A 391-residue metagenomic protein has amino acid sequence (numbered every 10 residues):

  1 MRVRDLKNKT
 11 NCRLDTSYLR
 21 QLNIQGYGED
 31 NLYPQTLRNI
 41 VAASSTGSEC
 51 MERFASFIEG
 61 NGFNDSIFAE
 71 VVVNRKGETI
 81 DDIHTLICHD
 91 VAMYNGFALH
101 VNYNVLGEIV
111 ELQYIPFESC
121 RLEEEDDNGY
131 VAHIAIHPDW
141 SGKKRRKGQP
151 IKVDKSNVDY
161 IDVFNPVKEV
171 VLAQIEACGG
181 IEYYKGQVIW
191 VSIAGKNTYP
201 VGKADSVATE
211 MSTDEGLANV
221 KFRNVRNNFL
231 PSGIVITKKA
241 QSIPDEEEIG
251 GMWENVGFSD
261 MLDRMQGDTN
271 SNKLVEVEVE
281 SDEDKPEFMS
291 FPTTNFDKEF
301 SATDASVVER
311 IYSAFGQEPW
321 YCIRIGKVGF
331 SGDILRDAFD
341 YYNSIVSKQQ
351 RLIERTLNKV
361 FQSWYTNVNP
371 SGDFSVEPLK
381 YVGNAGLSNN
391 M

Functional and structural regions predicted by a protein language model:
R2-T46, S56, G62, E70-V279 (+1 more regions): Structured, contiguous alpha/beta core segments that scaffold functional sites
E49-C50, N64: Positively charged
A92, P200, N228, E254-F258 (+4 more regions): Active-site-proximal structural scaffolding
D126-G129, T293, N358: General N-terminal targeting signals
I234-I249, E276-L352, V368-N390: Surface-exposed loop-to-helix/strand elements on domain peripheries
M265-T269, F315-P319, W364: Alpha-helix capping/termination and helix-coil
R355-T366: Helix-rich interaction surfaces within compact, conserved domain-sized segments that mediate assembly or partner
